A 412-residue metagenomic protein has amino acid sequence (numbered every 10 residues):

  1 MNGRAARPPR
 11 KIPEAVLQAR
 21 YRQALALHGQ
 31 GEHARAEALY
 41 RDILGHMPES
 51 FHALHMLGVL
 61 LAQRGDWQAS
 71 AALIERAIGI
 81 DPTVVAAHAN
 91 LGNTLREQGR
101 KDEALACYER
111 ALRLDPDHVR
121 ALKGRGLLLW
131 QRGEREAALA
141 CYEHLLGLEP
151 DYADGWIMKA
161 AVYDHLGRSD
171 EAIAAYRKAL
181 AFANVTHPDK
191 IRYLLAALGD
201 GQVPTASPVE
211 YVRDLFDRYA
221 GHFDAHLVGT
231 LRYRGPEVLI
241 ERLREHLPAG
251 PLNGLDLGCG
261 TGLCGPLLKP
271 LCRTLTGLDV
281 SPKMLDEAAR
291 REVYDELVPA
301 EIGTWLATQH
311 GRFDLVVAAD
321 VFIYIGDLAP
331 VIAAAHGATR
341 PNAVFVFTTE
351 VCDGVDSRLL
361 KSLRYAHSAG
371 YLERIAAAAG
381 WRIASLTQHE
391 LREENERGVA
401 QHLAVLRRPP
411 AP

Functional and structural regions predicted by a protein language model:
L17, F51-H52, W67, V85-A86 (+4 more regions): Helix-start (N-cap) detector for alpha-helical repeat units in TPR-like alpha-solenoids, especially tetratricopeptide
I157-D214: N-terminal auxiliary segments of SAM/dcSAM-dependent transferases
L255, C259-W305: Class I SAM-dependent methyltransferase SAM/SAH-binding core
A329-P341: A short glycine-rich, Lys/Arg-flanked "PGG" loop and its adjoining helix->strand segment in the class I
